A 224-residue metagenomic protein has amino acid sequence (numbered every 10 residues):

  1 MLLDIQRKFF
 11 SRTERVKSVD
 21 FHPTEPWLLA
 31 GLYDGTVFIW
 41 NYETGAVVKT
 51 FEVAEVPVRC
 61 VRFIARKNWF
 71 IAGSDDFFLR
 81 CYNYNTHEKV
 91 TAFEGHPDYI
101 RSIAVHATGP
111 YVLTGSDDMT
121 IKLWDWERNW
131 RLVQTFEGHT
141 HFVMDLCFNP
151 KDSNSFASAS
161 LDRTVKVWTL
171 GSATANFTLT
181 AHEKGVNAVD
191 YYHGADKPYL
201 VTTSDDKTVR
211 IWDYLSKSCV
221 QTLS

Functional and structural regions predicted by a protein language model:
M1-T13, T44: A short helix->beta-strand "capping" segment at the edge of beta-propeller domains
L3, G45, H87, N129-R131 (+3 more regions): Short coil/turn linkers that define WD40 beta-propeller blade boundaries
F9-G35: Beta-strand-rich domains and repeat architectures in extracellular enzymes and scaffolds, especially beta-propellers
F9-V16, E52-V58, E94-I100, F136-V143 (+2 more regions): WD40/WD-repeat beta-propeller blade N-cap
V19, V37-N41, V61, L79-N83 (+6 more regions): WD40-repeat beta-propellers
V19-E25, V61-K67, A104-P110, R128 (+3 more regions): Loop/turn segments within WD40 beta-propeller blades
G31-D34, A72-D76, T108, T114-D118 (+4 more regions): Conserved strand-to-loop turn within each blade of WD40 beta-propeller repeats
T36, F78, P97, Y111 (+5 more regions): A conserved positional marker within WD40/Gbeta-like beta-propeller blades
